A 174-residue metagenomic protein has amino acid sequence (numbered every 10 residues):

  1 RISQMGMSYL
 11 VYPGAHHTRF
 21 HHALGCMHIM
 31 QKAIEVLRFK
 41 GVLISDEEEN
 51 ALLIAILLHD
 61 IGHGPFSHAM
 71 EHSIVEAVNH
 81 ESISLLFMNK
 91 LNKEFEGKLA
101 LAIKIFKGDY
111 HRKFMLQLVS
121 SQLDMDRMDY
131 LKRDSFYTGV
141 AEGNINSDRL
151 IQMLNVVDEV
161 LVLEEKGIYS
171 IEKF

Functional and structural regions predicted by a protein language model:
R1-I54, G62-F174: Sequence-structural signature of the catalytic-core scaffold of metal-dependent phosphohydrolases that act on
